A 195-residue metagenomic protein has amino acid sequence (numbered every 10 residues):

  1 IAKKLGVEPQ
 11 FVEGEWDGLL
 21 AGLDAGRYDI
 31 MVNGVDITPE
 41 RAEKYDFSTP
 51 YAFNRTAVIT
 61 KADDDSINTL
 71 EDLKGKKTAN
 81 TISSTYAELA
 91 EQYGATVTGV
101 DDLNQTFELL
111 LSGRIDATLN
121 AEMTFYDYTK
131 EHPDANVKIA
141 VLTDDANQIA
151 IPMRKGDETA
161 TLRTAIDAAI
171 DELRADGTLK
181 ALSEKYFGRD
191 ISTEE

Functional and structural regions predicted by a protein language model:
I1-K3, N54-F107, E122-Y126: Bilobed "Venus flytrap"/periplasmic-binding protein-like clamshell domains and structurally analogous long
I1-K4, D64, I82-S84, Q148-D190: Extended ligand-binding regions for polar small-molecule ligands
K3, E8-D72, T143: Acidic, polar ligand-binding/catalytic clefts
G6-E8, D24-N33, K76, L111-T124 (+1 more regions): Alpha-to-beta junction loops
Q10-A21, D65, S83-S84, T98-S112 (+1 more regions): Short helix-initiation/N-cap motifs at beta->coil->alpha
V12-D17, G26-T38, T81-T85, D102-L103 (+2 more regions): Beta->alpha turn/N-cap motifs
V35-E43, L89-Q92, D116-A146: A ligand-binding cleft/hinge motif common to bilobed small-molecule-binding domains
F53-T60, Y126-A168, R189-E195: Periplasmic-binding protein-like
